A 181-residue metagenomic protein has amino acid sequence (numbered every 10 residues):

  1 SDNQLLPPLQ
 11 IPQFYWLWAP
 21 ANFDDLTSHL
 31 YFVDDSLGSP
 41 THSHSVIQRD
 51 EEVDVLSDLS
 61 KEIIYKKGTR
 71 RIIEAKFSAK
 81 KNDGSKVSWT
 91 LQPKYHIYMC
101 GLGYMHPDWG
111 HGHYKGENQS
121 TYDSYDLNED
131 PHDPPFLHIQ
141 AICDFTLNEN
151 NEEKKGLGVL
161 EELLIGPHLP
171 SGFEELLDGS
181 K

Functional and structural regions predicted by a protein language model:
S1-K181: Structured soluble/peripheral alpha/beta segments that form catalytic or ligand/cofactor-binding pockets
